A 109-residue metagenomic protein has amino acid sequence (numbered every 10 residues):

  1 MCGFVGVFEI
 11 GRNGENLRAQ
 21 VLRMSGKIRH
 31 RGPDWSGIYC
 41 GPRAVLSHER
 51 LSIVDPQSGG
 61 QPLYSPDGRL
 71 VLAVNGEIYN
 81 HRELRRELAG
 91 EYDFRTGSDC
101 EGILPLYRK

Functional and structural regions predicted by a protein language model:
M1-K109: N-terminus-centric sequence/structural signature that marks the extreme N-terminus and adjacent "lid/interface" module
